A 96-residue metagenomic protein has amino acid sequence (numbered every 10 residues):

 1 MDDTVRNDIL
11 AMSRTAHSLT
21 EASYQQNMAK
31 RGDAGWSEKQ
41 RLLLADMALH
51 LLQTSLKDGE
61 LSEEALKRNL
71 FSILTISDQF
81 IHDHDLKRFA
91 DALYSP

Functional and structural regions predicted by a protein language model:
M1-W36: Short terminal alpha-helical segments
D2, N27-R41, S55, G59-L66 (+1 more regions): Alpha-helical rod/repeat scaffolding segments in eukaryotic adaptors/tethers and long-chain four-helix cytokines
D8-L19, L43, M47-H50, S72 (+1 more regions): Charged, amphipathic alpha-helical oligomerization/scaffolding segments
A16-Y24, L52-L56, L74-H84: A structural signal for well-ordered alpha-helices, especially hydrophobic packing surfaces of coiled-coils
A48, S55, P96: Functionally constrained cores in energy, signaling, and assembly domains
A65-P96: Amphipathic alpha-helical binding modules
